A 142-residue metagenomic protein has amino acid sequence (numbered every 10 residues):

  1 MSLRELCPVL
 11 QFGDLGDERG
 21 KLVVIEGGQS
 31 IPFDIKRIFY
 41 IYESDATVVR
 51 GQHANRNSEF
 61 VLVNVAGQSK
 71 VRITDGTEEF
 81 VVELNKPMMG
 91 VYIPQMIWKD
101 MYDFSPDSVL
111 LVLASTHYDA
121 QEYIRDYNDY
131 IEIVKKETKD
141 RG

Functional and structural regions predicted by a protein language model:
M1-M89, P106-D107, L113, D119-R125 (+2 more regions): Non-catalytic, conserved peripheral segments adjacent to functional cores
K86-V91, M96-Y102: Well-ordered alpha/beta subsegment
D100, H117-Y118: Short coil/turn motifs at secondary-structure junctions
